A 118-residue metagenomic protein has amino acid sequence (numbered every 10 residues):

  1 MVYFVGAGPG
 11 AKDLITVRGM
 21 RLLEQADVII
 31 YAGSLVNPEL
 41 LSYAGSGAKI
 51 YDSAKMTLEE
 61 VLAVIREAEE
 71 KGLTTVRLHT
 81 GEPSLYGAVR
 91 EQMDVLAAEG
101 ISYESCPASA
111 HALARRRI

Functional and structural regions predicted by a protein language model:
M1-A110, A114: Class I S-adenosyl-L-methionine
I118: Anionic-ligand binding region
